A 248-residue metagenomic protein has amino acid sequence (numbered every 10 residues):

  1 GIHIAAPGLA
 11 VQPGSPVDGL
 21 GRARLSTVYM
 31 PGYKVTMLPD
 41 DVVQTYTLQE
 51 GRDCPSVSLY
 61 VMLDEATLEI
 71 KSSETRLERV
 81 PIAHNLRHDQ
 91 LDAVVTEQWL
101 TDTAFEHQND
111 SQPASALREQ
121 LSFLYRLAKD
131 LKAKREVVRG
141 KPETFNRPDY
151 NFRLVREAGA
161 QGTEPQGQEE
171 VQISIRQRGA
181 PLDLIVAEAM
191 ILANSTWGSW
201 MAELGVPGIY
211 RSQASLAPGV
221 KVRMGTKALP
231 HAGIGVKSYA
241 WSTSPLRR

Functional and structural regions predicted by a protein language model:
G1-R248: Electropositive polyanion-binding surfaces
